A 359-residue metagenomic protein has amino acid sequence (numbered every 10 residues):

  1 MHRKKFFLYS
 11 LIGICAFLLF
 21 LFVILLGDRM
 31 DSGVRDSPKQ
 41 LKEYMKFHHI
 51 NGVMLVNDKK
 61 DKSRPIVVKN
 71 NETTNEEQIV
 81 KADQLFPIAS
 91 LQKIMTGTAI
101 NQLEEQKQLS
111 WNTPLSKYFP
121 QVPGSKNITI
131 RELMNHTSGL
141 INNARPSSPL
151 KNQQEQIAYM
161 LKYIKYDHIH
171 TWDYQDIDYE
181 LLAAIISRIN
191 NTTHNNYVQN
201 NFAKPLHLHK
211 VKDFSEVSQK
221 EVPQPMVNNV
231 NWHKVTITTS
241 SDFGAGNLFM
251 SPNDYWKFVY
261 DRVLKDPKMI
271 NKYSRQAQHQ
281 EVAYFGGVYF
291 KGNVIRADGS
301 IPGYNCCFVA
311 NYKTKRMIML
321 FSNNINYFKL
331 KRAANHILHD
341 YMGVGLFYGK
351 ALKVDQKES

Functional and structural regions predicted by a protein language model:
M1-V68, I237-S359: Catalytic loop of the DD-peptidase/beta-lactamase superfamily, centered on the K-T-G motif and neighboring
I50, Q108-L109, T192, L208: Helix N-cap/coil-helix junction residues
M54, K93-T96, I100, L133 (+4 more regions): Residue-level preference for non-acidic, small/hydrophobic
N71: Early extracytoplasmic/lumenal segment of secretory-pathway proteins
T74-Y174: Active-site-proximal loop and beta-strand segments within enzyme catalytic domains
I128-P302, C306-C307: Short, surface-exposed loop or secondary-structure junction motifs that flank catalytic or metal-binding residues
